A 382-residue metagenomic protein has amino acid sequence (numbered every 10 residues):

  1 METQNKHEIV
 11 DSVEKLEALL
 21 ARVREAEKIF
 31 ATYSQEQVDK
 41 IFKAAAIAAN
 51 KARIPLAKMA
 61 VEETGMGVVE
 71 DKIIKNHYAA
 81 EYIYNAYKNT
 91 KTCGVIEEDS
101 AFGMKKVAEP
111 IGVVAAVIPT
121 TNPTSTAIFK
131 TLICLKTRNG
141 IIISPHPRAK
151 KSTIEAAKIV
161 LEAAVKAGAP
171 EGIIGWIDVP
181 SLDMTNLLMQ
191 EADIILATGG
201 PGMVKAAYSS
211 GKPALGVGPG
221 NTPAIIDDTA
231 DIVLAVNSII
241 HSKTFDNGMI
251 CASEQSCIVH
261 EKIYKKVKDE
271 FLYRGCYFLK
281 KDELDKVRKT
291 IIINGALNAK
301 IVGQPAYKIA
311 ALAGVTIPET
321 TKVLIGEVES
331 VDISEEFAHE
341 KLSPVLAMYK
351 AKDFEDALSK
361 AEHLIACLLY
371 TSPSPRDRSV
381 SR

Functional and structural regions predicted by a protein language model:
M1-K105, I133, Y273: N-terminal Rossmann-like NAD(P)+-binding subdomain of aldehyde/semialdehyde dehydrogenases
V10-V13, V204-D332, S359: ALDH superfamily catalytic-core signature
E25-T32, A115-A116, S256-V259, L342-K352 (+1 more regions): Short, well-ordered beta-strand elements within core beta-sheets of diverse protein domains
V95-L234: Rossmann-like NAD(P) dinucleotide-binding subdomain of oxidoreductase/dehydrogenase enzymes
R138, I195, H260, I309 (+1 more regions): Residue-level signal for inorganic ion chemistry
A338-V345, I365-L369: Conserved glycine-rich beta-strand-loop-beta hairpin in the small C-terminal domain of fold type I
L358, E362-S372: Hydrophobic alpha-helical bundle architecture
Y370-S381: Single conserved hydrophobic/aromatic residue that forms the stacking wall/gate of nucleotide- or nucleobase-binding
